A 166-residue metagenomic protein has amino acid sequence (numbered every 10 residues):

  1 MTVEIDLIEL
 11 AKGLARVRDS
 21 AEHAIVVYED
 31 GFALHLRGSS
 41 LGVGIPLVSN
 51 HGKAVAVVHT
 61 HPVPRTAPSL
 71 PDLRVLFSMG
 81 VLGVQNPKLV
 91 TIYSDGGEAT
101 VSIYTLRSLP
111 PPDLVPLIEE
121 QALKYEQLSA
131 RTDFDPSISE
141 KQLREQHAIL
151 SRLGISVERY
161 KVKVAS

Functional and structural regions predicted by a protein language model:
M1-K53, E126-S166: Glycine-rich short-loop/terminal segments
E22, P87-K88: Short loop/turn microsegments at loop-to-beta-strand junctions
I25, V90-T91: Residue-level detector of beta-strand face positions
F32-P87, S94-D95: Short HxH-centered metal-ligating active-site micro-motif
P62, T91-A99, L106-L109: Short beta-alpha junction loops
A67-S69, T100-T105: Short, conserved acidic/polar surface loops in the N-terminal third of protein domains
K88-V90, S139: Residue-level detection of beta-strand scaffold positions
R107-S129: Compact, glycine/acidic-enriched structural inserts
